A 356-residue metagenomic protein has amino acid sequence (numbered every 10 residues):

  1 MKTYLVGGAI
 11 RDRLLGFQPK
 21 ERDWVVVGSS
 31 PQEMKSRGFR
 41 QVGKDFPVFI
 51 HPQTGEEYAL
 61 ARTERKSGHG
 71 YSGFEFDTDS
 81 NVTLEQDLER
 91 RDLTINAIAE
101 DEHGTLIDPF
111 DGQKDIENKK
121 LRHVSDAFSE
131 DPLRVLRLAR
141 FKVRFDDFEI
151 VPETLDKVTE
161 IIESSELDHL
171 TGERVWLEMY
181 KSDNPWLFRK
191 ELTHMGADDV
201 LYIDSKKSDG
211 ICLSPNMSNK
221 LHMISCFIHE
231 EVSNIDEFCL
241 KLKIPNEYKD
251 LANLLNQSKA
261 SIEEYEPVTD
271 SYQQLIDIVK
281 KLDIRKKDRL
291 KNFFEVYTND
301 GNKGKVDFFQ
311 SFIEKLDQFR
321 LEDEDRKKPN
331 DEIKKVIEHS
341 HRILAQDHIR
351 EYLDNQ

Functional and structural regions predicted by a protein language model:
M1-Q356: Catalytic cores of the polymerase beta-like nucleotidyltransferase superfamily and closely associated nucleotide
